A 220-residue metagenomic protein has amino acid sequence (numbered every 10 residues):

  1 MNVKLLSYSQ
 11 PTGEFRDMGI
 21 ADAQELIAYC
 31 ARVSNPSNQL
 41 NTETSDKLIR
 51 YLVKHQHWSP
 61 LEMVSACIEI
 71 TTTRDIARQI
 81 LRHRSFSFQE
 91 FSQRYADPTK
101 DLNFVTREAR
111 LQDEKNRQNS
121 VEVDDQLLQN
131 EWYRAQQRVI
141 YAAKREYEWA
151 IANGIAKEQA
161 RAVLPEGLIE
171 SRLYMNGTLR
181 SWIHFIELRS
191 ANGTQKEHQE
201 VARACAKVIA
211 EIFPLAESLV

Functional and structural regions predicted by a protein language model:
M1-V220: Family-specific signature for flavin-dependent thymidylate synthase
